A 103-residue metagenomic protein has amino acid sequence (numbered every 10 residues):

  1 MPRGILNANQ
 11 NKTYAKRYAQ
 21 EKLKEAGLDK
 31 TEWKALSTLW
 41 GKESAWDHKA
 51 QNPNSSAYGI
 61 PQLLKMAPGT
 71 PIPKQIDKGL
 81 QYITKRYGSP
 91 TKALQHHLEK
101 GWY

Functional and structural regions predicted by a protein language model:
G4-Y103: Peptidoglycan cell-wall recognition and remodeling modules
